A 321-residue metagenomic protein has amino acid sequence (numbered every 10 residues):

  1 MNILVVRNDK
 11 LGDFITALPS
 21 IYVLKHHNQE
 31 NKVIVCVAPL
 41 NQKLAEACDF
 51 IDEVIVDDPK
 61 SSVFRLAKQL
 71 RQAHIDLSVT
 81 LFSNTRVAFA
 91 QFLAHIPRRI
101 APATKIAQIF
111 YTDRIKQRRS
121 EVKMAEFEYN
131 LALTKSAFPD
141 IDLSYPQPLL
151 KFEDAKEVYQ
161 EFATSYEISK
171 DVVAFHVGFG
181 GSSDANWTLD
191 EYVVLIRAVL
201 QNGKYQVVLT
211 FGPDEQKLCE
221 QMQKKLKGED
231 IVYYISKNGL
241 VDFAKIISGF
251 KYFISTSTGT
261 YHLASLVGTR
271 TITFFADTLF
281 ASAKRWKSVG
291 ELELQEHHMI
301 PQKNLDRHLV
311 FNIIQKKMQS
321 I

Functional and structural regions predicted by a protein language model:
M1-I321: Catalytic machinery of carbohydrate-active enzymes, primarily nucleotide-sugar-dependent glycosyltransferases
